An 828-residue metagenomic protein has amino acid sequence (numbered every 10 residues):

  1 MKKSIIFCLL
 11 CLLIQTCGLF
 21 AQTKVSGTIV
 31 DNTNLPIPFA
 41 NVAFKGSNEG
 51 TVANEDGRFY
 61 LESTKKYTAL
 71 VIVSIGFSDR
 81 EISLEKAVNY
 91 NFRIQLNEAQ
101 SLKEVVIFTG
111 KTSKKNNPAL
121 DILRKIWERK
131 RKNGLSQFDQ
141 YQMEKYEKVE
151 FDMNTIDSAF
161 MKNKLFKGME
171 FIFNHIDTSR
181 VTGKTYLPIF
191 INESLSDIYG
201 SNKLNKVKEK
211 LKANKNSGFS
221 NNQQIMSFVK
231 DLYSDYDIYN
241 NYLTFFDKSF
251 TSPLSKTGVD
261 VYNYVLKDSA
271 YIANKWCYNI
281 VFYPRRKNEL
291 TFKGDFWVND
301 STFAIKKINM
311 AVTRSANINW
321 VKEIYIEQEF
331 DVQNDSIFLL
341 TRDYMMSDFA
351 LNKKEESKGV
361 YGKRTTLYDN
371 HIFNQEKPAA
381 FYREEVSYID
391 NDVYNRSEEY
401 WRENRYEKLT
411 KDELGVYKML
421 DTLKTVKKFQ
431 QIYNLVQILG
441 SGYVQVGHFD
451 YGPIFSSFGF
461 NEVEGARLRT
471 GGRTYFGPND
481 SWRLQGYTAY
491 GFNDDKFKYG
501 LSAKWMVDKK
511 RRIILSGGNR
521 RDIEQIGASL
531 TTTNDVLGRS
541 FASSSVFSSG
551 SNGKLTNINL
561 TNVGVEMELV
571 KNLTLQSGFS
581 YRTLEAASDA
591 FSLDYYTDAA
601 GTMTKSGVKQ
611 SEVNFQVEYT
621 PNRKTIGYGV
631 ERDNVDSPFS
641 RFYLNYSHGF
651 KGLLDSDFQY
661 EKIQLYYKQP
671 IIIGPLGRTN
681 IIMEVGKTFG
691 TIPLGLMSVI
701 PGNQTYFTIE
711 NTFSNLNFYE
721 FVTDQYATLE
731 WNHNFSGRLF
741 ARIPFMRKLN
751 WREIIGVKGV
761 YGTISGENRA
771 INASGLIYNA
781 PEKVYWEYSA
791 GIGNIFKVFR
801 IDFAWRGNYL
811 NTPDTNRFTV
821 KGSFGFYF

Functional and structural regions predicted by a protein language model:
C8-T16: Bacterial N-terminal signal peptides
K24-I37: Structural motif
V30, N41-A43, V73-F77, R93-L135: Short, acidic, small-residue-rich periplasmic hinge/interaction motif at the N-terminus of Gram-negative outer-membrane
A40-F44, L70, I107, M143 (+2 more regions): Hydrophobic beta-strand segments
N48-R58: Short, acidic Ser/Thr/Gly-rich low-complexity loop/linker segments typical of extracellular and cell-surface proteins
T51, S78-Y90: Structured interaction patches on ligand/partner-binding surfaces of diverse proteins
G110-C277, Y283-T291, K353-G452, S456-G459 (+7 more regions): Structured extracytoplasmic
F245-F250, R383-F828: Exposed, low-structure sequence patches enriched in small/polar residues
